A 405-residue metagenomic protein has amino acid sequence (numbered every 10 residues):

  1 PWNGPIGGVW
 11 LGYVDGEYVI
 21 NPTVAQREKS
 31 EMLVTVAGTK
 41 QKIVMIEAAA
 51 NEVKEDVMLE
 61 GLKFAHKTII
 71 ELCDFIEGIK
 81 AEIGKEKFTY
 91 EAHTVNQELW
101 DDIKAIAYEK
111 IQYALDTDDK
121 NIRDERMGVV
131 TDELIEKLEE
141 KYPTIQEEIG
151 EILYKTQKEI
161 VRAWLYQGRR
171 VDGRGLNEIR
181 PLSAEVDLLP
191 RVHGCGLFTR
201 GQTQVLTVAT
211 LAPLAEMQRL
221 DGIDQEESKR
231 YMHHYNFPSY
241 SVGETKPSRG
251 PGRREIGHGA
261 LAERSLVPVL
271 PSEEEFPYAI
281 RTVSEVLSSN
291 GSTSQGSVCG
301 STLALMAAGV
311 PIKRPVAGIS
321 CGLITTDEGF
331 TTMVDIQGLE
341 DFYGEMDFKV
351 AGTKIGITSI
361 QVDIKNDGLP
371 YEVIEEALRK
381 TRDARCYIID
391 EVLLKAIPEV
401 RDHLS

Functional and structural regions predicted by a protein language model:
P1, R253-A260, R264, S292 (+1 more regions): Glycine-rich and small/hydrophobic secondary-structure elements
W2-T117, L305-D402: Mobile "lid/hinge" segments at catalytic clefts and subdomain interfaces of large enzymes
N3, K87-Q225, L404-S405: Extended amphipathic alpha-helical scaffolds
K40, E47, L188, H193-Y278 (+2 more regions): Glycine-rich, flexible beta-strand/loop modules in the N-terminal catalytic cores of phosphate-handling
F64, T68, L72-F75, I79 (+15 more regions): Generic, well-ordered alpha-helical scaffold segments in large soluble proteins
L188, P213, P238-G243, E263-F276 (+6 more regions): Conserved helix-loop functional segments at active or binding sites
K246-G252, S284-S292: A short glycine/serine-rich beta->alpha loop
